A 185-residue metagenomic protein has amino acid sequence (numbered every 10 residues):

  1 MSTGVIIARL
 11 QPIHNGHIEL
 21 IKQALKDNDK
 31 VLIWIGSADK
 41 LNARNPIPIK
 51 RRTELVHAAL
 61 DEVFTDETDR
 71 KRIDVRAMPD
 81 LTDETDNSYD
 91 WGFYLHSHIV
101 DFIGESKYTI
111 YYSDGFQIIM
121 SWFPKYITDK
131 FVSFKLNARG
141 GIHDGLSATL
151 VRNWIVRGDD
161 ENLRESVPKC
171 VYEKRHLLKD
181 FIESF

Functional and structural regions predicted by a protein language model:
M1-F185: Nucleotidyltransferase catalytic core that binds NTPs
